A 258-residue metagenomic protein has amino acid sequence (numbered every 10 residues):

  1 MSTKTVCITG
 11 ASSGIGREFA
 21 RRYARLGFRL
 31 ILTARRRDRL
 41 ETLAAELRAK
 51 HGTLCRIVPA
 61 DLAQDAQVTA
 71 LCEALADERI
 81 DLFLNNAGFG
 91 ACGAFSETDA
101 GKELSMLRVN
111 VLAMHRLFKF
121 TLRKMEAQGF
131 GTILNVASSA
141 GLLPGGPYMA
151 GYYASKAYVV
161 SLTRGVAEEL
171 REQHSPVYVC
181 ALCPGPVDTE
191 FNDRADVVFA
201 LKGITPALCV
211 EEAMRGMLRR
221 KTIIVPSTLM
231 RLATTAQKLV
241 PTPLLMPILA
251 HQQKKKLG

Functional and structural regions predicted by a protein language model:
S12-S13: Conserved glycine-rich cofactor-binding loop
L26-L43: Conserved glycine-rich Rossmann-like NAD(P)H-binding loop of the short-chain dehydrogenase/reductase
N86-A91: Conserved NAD(P)H cofactor-binding loop of Rossmann-fold oxidoreductase domains
A94-S96, K102-S105: Substrate-binding pocket helix/loop in short-chain dehydrogenase/reductase
F118, S155: Active-site helix of classical SDR
S138: Residue(s) in the substrate-gating loop at a strand-loop-helix junction that position the organic substrate next
A181, V198-T234: C-terminal helical subdomain
